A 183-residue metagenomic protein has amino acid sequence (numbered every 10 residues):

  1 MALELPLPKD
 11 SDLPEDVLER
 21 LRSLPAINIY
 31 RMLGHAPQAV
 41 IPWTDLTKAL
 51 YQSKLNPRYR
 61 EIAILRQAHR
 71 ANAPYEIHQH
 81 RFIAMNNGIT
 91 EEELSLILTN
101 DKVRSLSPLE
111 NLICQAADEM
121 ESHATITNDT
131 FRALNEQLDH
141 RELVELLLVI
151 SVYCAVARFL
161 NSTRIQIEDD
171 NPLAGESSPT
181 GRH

Functional and structural regions predicted by a protein language model:
M1-H183: Hydrophobic alpha-helical segments
